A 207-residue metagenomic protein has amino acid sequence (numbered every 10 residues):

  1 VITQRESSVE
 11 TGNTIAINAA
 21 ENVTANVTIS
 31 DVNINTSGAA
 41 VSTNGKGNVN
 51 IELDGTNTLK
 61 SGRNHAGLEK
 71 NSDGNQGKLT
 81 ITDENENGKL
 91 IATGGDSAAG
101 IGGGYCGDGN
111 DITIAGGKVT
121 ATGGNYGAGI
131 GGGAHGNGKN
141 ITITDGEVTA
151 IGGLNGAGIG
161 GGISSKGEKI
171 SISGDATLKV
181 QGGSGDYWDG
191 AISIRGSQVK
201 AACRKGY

Functional and structural regions predicted by a protein language model:
V1-Y207: A composition-driven surface/loop motif
